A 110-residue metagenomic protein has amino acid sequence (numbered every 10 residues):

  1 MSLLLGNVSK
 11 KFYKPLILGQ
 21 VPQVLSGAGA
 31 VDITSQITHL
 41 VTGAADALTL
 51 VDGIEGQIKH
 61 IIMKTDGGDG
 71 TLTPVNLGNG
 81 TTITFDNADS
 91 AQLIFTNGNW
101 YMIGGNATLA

Functional and structural regions predicted by a protein language model:
M1-L3, T81-T84: Parallel beta-helix/beta-solenoid repeats that form elongated, surface-exposed shafts/blades used for receptor binding
S2-T73, F95, N99-A110: Exposed extracellular interaction/assembly regions and N-terminal maturation sites
A30, T82, Q92: Short, surface-exposed charged micro-motifs
I54, T84-D86: Surface-exposed coil/turn segments at beta-strand junctions on protein surfaces, enriched
V75-T81: Extracellular beta-sheet repeat scaffolds used for adhesion and glycan interaction
N87-N97: Extracellular disulfide-bonded cysteine-rich modules/repeats
